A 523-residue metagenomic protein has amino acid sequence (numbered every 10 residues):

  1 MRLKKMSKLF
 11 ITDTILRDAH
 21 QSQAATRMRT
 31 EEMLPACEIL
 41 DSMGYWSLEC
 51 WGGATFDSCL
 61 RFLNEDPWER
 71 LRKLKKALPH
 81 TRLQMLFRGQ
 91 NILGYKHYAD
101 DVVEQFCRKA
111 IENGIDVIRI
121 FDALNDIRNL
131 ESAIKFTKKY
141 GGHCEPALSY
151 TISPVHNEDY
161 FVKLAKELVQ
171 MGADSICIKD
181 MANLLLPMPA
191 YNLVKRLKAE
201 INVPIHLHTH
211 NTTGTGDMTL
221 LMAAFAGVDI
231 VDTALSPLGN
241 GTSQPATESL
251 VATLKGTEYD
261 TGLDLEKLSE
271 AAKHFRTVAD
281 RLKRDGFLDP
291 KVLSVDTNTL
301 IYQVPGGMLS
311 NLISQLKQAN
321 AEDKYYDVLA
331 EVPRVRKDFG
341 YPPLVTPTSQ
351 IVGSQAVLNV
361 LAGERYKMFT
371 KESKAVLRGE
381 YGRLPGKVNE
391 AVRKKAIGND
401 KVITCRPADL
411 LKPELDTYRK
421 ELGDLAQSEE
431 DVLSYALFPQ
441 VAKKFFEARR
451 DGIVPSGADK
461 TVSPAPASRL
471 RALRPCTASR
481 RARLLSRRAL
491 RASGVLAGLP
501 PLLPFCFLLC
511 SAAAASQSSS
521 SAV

Functional and structural regions predicted by a protein language model:
R2-A24, L71: N-terminal amphipathic alpha-helix/helix-capping segment at the start of soluble metabolic enzymes
I11-L16, L48-C50, T81-R88, I118-R119 (+4 more regions): Hydrophobic faces of well-ordered beta-strands that scaffold small-molecule active sites in alpha/beta enzyme cores
A19, I120, I176, G227 (+2 more regions): Conserved, mostly hydrophobic/aromatic
D41-C59, D289, L293-T299, Q303-R483 (+2 more regions): Terminal or standalone catalytic/regulatory effector modules within metabolic enzymes and repeat proteins
G52-C144, L148-L164, L186: Active-site beta->alpha loop and helix N-cap motifs at the rims of alpha/beta catalytic domains
Y160-L164, G214-A226: Catalytic cores of alpha/beta
D180, A226-S243: Glycine-rich phosphate-binding active-site loops on the catalytic face of alpha/beta enzymes
